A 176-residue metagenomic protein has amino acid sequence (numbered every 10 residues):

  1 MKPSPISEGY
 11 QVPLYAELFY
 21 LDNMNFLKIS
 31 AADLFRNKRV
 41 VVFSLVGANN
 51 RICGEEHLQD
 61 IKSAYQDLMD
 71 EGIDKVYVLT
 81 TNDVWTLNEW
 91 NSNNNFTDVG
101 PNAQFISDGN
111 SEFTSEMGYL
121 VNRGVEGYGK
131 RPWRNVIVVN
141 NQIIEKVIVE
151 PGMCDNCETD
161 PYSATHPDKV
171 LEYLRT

Functional and structural regions predicted by a protein language model:
M1-T176: Chalcogenol-based redox active-site neighborhoods
